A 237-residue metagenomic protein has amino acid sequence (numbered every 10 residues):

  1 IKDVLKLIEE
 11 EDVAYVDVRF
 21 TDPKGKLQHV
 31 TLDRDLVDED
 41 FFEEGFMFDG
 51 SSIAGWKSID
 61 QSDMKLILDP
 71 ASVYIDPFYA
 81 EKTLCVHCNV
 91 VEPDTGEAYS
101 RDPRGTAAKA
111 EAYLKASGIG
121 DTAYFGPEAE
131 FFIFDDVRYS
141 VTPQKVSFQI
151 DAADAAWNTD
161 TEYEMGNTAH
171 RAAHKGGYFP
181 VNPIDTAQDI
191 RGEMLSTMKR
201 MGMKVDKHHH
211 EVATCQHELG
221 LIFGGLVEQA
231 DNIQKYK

Functional and structural regions predicted by a protein language model:
I1-K237: Glycine-rich, acidic/polar active-site loops that bind/position phosphate-bearing ligands
